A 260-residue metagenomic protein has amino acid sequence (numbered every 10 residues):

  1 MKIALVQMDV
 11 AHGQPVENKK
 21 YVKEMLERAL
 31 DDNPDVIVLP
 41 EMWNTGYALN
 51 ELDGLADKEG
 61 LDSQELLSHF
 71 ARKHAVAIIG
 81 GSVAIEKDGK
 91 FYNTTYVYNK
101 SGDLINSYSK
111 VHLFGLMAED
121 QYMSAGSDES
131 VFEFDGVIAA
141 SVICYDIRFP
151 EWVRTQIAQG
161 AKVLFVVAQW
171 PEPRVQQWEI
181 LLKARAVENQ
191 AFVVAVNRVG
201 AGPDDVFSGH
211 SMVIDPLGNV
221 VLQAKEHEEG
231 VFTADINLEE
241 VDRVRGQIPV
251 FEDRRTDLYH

Functional and structural regions predicted by a protein language model:
M1-L5: Extreme N-terminal starter segment of soluble prokaryotic enzymes
Q7-G13: Short polar catalytic/cofactor-binding loops
P15-K19, K23-S101, S107, W170-N189: Cys-nucleophile CN-hydrolase/nitrilase-fold catalytic domain and related Cys-dependent amidase chemistry that acts on
T45, L52, Y96, Y108-F114 (+2 more regions): Short beta->alpha transition motifs characteristic of CBS
E59-I79, R148-V231: CN hydrolase (nitrilase-like) catalytic-core segments centered on the catalytic cysteine and neighboring Lys/Glu
E86-Q159, E172-I180, G246-V250, H260: Active-site catalytic loop in hydrolytic enzyme cores
S107, V131, R198-H260: C-terminal beta-strand edge segments of enzyme domains
